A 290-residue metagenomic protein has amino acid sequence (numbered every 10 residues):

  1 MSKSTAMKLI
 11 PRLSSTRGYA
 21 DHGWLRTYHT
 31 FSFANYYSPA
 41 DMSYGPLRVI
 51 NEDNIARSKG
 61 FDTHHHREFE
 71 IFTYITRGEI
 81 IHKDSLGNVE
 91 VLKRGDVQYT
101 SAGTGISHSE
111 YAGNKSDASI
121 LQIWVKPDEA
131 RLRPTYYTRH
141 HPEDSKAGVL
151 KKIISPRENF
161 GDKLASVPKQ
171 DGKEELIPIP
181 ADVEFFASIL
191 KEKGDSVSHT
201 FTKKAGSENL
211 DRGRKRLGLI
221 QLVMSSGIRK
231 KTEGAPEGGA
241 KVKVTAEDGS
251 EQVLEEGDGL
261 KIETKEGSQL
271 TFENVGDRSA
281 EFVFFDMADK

Functional and structural regions predicted by a protein language model:
M1-K290: Jelly-roll (double-stranded beta-helix
